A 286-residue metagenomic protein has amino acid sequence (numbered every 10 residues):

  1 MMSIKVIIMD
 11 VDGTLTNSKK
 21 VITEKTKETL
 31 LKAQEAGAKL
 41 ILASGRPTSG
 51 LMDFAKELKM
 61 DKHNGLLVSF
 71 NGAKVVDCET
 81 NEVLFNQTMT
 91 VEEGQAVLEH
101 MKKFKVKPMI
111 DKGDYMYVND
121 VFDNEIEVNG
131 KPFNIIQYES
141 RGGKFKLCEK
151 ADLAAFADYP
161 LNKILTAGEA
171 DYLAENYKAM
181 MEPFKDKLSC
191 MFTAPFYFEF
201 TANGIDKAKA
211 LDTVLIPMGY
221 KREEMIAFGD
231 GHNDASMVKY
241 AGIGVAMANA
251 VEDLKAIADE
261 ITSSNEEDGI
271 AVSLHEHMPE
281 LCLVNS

Functional and structural regions predicted by a protein language model:
M1-M9, E28-L31, E35: Non-catalytic pre-domain segments flanking phosphatase-related domains
M2-V6, D10, T23, E199-S286: Mg2+-dependent phosphoryl-transfer enzymes with acidic/Ser/Thr/Gly-rich catalytic loops
K20-G37, N86-Q95, L147-K150, A202-I216 (+1 more regions): Short, acidic loop-to-helix structural element flanking the phosphoryl-transfer center in phosphate-processing enzymes
E24-K131: Active-site phosphate-binding/coordination module
A33, S44, N71, I164 (+3 more regions): Residue-level signal for inorganic ion chemistry
G37-I41, H63-G65, K163, E223-E224 (+1 more regions): Short active-site oxyanion
L58, H63, N71, E79 (+3 more regions): Short, structured coil segments at secondary-structure junctions
H100, F104-V106, D111-F228: Conserved acidic, metal-coordinating active-site core of Asp-based, Mg2+-dependent phosphoryl-transfer enzymes
